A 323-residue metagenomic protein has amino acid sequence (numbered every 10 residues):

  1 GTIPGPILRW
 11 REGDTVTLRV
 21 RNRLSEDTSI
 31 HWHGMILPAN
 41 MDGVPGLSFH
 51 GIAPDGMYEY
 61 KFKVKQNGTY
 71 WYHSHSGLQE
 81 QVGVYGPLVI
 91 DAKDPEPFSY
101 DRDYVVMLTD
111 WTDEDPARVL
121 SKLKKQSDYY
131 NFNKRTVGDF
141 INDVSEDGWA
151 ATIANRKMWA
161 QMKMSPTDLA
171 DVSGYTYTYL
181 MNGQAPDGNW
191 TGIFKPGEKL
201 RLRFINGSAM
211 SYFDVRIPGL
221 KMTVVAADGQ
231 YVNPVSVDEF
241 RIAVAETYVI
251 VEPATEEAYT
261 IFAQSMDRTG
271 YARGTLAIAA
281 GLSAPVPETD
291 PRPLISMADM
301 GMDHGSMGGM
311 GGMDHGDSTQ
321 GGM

Functional and structural regions predicted by a protein language model:
G1-I242, I250, G274, A280-G321: Histidine-centered copper-binding motifs that mark active-site loops of extracellular/periplasmic copper enzymes
Y70-S76, A258-D267: Short, aromatic- and glycine-rich surface loops/edge beta-strands on solvent-exposed regions
I205, V249-T260: A conserved active-site cap/scaffold subdomain adjacent to cofactor or substrate pockets
A245: Ligand-binding face of N-terminal immunoglobulin V-set domains in extracellular IgSF glycoproteins
F262-Y271, T275-A279: A compact, surface-exposed functional segment
